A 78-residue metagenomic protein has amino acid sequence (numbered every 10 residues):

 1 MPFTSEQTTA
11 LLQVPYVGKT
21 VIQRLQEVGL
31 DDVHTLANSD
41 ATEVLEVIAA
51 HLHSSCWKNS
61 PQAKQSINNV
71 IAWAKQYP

Functional and structural regions predicted by a protein language model:
M1-P78: C-terminal extensions
